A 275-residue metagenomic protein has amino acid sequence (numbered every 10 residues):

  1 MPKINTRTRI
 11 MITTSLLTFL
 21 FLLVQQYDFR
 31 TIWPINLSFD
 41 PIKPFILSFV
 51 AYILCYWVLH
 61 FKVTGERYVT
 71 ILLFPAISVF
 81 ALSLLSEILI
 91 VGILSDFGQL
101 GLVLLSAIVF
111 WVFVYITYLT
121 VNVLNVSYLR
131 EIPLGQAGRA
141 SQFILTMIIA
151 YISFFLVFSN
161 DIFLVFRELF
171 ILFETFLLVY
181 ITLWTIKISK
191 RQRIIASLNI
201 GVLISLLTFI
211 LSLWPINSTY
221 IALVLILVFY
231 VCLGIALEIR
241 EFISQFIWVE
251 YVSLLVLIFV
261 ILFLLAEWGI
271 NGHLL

Functional and structural regions predicted by a protein language model:
M1-L16, I247-V249: N-terminal membrane topogenic signal
I35-A51, Q99-F113, N160-F173, N217-V228: Structural signature of hydrophobic alpha-helical transmembrane segments
I53-R67, I116-L129, L177-S189, L233-I243: C-terminal ends of transmembrane helices
G65-S78, P133-Q142, R191-I200, V224 (+1 more regions): Cytoplasmic-side transmembrane-helix entry/capping segments in multi-pass membrane proteins
P75-S83, I200-I204, I221-A236: Hydrophobic alpha-helical membrane segments
A81-L145: Hydrophobic alpha-helical segments and helix pairs
L237-L257: Interfacial loop-to-transmembrane junctions
F263-L275: Juxtamembrane boundary at the C-terminal end of a transmembrane helix
